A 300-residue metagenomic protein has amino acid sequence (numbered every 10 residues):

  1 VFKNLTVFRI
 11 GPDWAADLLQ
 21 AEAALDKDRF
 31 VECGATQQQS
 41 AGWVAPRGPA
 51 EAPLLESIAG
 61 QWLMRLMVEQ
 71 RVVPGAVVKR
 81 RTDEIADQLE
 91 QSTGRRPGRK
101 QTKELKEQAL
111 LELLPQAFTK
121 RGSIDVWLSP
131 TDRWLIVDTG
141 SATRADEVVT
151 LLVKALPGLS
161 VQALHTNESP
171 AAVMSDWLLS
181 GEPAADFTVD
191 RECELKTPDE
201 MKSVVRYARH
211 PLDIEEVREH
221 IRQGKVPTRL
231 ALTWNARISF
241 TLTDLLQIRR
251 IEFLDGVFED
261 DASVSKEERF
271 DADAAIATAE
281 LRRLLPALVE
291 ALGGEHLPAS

Functional and structural regions predicted by a protein language model:
V1-S300: Intrinsically disordered, low-complexity, charge-rich terminal extensions of nucleic-acid-associated complexes
